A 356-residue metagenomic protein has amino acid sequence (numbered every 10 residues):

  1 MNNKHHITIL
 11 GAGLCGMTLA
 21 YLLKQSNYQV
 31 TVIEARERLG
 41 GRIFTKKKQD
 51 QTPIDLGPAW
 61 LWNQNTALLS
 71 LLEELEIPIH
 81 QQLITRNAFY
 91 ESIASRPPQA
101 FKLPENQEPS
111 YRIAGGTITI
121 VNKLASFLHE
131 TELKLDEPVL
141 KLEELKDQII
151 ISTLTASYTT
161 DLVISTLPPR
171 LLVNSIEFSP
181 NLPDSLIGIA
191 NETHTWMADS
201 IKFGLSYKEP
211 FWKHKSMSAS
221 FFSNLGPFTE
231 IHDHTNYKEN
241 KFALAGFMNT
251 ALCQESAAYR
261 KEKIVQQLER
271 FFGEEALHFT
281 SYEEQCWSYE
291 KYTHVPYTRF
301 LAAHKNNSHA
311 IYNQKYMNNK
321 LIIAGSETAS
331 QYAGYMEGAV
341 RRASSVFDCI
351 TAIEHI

Functional and structural regions predicted by a protein language model:
H5-V32: N-terminal Rossmann-like FAD-binding beta1-loop-alpha1 element of flavoenzymes
T8-L10, I33, V139, Y158-L172: Short hydrophobic core segments
T18, A100, Q148, M217 (+1 more regions): Conserved flavin/dinucleotide-binding core of flavoenzymes
K24-Q49: Glycine-rich FAD pyrophosphate-binding loop
P53, L68-F89, W212-M217, L277: A short alpha-helix-loop-beta-strand transition element characteristic of N-terminal alpha/beta dinucleotide-binding
A59-T66, P104-K123: Short beta-strand to alpha-helix junction loop
L135-I149: A conserved short coil-to-beta-strand element within the FAD-binding core of flavoproteins
T160-H214: Central helical "cap/lid" subdomain
